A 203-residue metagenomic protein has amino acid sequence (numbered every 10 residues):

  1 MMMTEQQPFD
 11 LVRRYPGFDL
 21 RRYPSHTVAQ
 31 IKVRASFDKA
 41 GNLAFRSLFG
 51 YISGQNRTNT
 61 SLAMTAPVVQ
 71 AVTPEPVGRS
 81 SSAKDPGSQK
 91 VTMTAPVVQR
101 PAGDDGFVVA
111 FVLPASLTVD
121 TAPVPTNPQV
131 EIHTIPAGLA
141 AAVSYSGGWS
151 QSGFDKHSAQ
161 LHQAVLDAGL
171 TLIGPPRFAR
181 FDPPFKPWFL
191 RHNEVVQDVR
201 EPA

Functional and structural regions predicted by a protein language model:
M1-A203: A solvent-exposed interaction/effector surface
